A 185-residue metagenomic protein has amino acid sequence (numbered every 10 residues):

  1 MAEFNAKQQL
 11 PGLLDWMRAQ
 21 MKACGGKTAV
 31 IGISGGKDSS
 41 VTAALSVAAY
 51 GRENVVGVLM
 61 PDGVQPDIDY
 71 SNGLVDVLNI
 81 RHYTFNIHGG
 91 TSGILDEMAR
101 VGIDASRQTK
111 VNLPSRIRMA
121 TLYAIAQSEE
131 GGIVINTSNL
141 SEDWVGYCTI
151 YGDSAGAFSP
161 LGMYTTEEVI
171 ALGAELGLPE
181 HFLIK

Functional and structural regions predicted by a protein language model:
M1-C148, G173: ATP-dependent adenylation/nucleotidyltransferase module used to activate substrates
N139-K185: Mid-to-C-terminal catalytic subdomains of enzymes that bind/position adenosyl phosphate moieties or nucleic-acid
